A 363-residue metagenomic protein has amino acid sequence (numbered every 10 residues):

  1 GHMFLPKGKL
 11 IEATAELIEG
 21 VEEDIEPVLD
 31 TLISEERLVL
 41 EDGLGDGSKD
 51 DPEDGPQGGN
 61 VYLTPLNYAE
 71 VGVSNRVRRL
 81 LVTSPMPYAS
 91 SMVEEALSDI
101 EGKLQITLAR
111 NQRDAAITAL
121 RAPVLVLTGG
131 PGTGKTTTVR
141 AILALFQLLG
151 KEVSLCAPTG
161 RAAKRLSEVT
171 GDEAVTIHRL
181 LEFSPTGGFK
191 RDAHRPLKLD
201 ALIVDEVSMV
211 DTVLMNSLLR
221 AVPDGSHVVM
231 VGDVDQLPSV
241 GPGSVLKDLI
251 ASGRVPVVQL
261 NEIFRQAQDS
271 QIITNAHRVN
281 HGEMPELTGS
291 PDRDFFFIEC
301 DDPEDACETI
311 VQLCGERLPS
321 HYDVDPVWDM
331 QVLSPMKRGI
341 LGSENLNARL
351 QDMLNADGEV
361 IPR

Functional and structural regions predicted by a protein language model:
G1-A96, E101: Accessory, non-ATPase domains that flank or precede helicase/AAA+ motor cores in DNA-metabolism machines
M3-K9, D42-G45, M86-E94, R110-Q112 (+4 more regions): Short coil/turn segments at secondary-structure boundaries
L17, K151-S154, M330-Q331: Short active-site oxyanion
P65, V77, A157, G232 (+2 more regions): Flexible glycine-/small-residue-rich
V93-V124: Conserved pre-motif I regulatory segment
R113-A116, A122-D292: ASCE P-loop NTPase helicase motor core
V234-R363: Conserved helicase motor core of P-loop NTPases
